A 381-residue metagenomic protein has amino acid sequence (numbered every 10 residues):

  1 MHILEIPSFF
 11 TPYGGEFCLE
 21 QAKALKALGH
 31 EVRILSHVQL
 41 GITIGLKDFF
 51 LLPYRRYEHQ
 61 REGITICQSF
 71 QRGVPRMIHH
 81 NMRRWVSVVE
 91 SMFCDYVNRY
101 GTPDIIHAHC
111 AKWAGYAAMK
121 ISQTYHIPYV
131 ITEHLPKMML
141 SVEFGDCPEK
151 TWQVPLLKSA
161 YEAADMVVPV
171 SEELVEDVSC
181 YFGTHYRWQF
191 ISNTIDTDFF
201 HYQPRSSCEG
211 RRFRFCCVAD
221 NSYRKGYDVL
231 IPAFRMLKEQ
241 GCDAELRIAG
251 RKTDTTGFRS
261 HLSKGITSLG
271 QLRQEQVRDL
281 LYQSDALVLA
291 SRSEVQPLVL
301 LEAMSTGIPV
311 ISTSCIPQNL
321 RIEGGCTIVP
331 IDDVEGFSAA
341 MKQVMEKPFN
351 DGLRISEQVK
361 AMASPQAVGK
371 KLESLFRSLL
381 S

Functional and structural regions predicted by a protein language model:
M1-Q60, K238: N-terminal subdomain of nucleotide-sugar transferases
L4, V168, S207-K225, I231-R235: Conserved donor-binding/catalytic core segment of Leloir-type glycosyltransferases
I127-V130, M138-S159, T197: Nucleotide-sugar donor phosphate/pyrophosphate-binding loop at the beta->alpha transition of glycosyltransferases
E173, T194: Carbohydrate-associated surface elements
T256-E275: Nucleotide-activated donor-binding/catalytic signature segment of Leloir-type glycosyltransferases, i.e., the conserved
R292: Aromatic "clamp/platform" in nucleotide-sugar-dependent glycosyltransferases that forms part of the donor/acceptor
P309-S312: Short hydrophobic beta-strand element within catalytic cores of glycosyltransferases and related nucleotide-activated
C326-V334, K342-F349: Conserved acidic donor-binding segment of nucleotide-sugar-dependent glycosyltransferases
